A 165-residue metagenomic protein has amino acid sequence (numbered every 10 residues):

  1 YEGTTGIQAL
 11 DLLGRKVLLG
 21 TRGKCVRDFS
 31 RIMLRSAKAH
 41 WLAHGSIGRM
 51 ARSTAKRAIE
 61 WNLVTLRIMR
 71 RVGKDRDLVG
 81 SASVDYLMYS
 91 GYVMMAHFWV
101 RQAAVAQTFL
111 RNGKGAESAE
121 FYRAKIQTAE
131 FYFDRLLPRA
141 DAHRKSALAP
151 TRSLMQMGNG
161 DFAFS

Functional and structural regions predicted by a protein language model:
Y1-G20, K24-C25: Catalytic phosphate/nucleotide-handling subdomain of diverse soluble enzymes
A9-L13, I32, M95: Generic recognition of well-ordered alpha-helical segments
K16-G20, R35-S165: C-terminal amphipathic alpha-helical interaction region
G23, D28-R35: Active-site or pore-adjacent capping/gating segments
